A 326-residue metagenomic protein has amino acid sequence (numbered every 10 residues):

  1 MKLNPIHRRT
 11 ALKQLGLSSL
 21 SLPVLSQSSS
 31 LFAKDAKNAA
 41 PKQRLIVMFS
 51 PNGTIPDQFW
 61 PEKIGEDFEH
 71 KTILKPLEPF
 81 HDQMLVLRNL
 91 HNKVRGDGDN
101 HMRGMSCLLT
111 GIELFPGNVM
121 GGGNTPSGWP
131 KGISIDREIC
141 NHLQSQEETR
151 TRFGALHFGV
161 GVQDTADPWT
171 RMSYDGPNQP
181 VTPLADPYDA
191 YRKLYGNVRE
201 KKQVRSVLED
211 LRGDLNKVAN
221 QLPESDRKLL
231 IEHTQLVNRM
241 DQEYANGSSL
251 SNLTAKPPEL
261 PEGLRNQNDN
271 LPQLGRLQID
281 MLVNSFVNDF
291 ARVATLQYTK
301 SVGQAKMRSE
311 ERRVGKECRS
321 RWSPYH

Functional and structural regions predicted by a protein language model:
K2-R319: Ligand-binding pockets and gating/stacking loops
